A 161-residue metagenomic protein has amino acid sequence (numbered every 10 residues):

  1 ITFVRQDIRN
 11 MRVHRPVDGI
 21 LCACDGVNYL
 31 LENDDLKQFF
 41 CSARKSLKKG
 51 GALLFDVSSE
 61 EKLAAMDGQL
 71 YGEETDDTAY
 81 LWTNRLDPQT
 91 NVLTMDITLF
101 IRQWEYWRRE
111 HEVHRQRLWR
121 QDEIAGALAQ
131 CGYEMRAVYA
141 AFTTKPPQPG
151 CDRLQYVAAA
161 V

Functional and structural regions predicted by a protein language model:
R9-G19: A short acidic, Gly/Pro-enriched loop at the edge of an enzyme's catalytic core that lines a small-molecule cofactor
R15-V17, L93, P149-L154: A short, glycine/Asx- and small/polar-enriched loop/turn that sits immediately N-terminal to a beta-strand
D18-D35: A short SAM/SAH-binding and catalytic strip from SAM-dependent methyltransferases
L36-A52: A short glycine-rich, Lys/Arg-flanked "PGG" loop and its adjoining helix->strand segment in the class I
L53-L54, M135: A short hydrophobic/small-residue beta-strand
L54-G126: SAM-dependent methyltransferase
R115-V161: C-terminal lobe and adjacent flexible extensions of AdoMet/dcAdoMet transferase-like proteins
